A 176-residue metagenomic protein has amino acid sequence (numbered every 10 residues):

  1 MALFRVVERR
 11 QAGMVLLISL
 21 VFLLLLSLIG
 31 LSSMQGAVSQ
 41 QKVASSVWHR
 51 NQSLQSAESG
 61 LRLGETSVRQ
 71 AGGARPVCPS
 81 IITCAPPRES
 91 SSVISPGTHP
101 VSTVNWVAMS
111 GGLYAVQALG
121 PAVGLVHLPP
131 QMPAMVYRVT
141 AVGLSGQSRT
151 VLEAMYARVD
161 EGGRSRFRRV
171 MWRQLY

Functional and structural regions predicted by a protein language model:
A2-Y176: Terminal alpha-helical segments
